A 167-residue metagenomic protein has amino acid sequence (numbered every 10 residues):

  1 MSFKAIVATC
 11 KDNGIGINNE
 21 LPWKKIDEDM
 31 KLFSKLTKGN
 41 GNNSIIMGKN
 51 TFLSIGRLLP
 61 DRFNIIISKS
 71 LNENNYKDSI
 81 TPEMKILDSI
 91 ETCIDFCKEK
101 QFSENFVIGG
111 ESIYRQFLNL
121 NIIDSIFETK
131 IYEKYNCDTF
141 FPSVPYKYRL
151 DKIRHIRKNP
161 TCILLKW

Functional and structural regions predicted by a protein language model:
M1-W167: Enzymes that bind and transform nitrogen-containing heteroaromatic metabolites
